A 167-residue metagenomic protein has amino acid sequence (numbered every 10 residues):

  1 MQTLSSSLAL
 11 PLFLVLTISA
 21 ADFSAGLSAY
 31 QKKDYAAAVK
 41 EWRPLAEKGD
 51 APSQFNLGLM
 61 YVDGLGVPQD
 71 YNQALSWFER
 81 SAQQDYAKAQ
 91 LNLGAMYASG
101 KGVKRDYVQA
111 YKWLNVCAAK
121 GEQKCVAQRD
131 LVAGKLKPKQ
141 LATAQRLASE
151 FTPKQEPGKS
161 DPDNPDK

Functional and structural regions predicted by a protein language model:
S7-T17: Bacterial N-terminal signal peptides
D22-A29, E41-L45, N56-D63, V67 (+2 more regions): Hydrophobic face of amphipathic alpha-helices that form TPR/SEL1-like repeat modules and related alpha-solenoid
F23, F55, S76, L91 (+2 more regions): TPR/TPR-like alpha-solenoid signature
K33, E47-D50, D63-L65, D70 (+4 more regions): Short helix-capping/linker turns of helical repeat alpha-solenoids
Q123-K167: Terminal, low-structured helical/coil segments at or just beyond the last alpha-helical repeat
